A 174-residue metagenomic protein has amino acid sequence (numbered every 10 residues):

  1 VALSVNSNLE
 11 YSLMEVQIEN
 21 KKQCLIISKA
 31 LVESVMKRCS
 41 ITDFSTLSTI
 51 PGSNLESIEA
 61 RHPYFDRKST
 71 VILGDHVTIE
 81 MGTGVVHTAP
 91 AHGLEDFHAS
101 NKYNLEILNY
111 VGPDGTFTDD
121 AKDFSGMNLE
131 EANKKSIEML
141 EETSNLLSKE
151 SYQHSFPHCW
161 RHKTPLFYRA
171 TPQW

Functional and structural regions predicted by a protein language model:
V1-P113: NTP-handling and nucleic-acid-processing catalytic cores
L55-S57, D123-K134: A glycine-biased structural micro-motif
F65, H162-T164, T171: Short Cys/His-rich metal-coordination motifs, predominantly Zn2+-binding knuckles/fingers
V85-H87, T118-L129: The substrate-binding groove and active-site-proximal loops of carbohydrate-active enzymes, especially glycoside
T88-A91, E130, F167-R169: Conserved phosphate-binding loops in nucleotide/dinucleotide-binding enzymes
N128-F156: Phosphate/diphosphate-binding loops
Q153, T171-W174: Short cysteine/histidine-rich zinc-coordinating motifs and their immediately flanking basic loops
C159: Short cysteine-rich clusters marking metal-coordination/redox-active sites
